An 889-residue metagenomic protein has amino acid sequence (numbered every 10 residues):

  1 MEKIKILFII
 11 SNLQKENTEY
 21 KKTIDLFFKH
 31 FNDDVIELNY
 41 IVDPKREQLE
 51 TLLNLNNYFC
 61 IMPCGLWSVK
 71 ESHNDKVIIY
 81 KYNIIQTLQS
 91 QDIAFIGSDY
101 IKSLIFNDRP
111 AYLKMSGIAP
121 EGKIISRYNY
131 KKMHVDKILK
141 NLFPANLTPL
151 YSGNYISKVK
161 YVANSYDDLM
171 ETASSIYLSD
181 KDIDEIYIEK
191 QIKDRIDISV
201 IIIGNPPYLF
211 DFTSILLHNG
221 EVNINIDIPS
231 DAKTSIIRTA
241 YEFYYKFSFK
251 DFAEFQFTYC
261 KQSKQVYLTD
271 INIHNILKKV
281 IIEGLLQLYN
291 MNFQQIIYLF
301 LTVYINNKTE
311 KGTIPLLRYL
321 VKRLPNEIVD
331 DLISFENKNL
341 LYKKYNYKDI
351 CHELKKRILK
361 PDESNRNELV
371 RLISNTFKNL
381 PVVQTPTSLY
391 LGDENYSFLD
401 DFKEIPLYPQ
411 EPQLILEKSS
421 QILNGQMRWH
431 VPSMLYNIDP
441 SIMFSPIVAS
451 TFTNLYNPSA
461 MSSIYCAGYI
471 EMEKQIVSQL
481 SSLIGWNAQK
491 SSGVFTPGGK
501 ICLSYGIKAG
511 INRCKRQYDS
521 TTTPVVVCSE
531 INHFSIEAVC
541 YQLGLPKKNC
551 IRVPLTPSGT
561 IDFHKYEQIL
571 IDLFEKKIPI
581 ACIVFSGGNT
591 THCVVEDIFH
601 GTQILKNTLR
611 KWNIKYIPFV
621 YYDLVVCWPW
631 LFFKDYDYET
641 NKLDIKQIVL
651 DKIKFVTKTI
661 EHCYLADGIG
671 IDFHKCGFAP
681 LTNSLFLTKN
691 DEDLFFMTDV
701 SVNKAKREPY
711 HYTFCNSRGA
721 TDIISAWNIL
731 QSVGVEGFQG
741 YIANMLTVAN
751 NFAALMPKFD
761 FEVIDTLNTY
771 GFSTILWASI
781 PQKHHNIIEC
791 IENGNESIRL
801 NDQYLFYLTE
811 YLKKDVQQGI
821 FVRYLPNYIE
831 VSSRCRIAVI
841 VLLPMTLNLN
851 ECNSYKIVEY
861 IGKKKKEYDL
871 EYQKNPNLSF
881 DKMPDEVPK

Functional and structural regions predicted by a protein language model:
E2-I10, Y100-D194: Active-site nucleotide/adenylate-binding loops and adjacent lid/helix of ATP-dependent enzymes
K22, L26, H30, D34-M133 (+1 more regions): Conserved N-proximal alpha/beta basic substrate-recognition cap immediately N-terminal to, or forming the N-lobe
N164-D231, K261, V266-Y267, G668: Phosphate-binding site of ATP-dependent enzymes
P229-E327: ATP-dependent carboxylate activation and anion-phosphoryl transfer catalytic cores that bind Mg-ATP to form
V321-Q489, Y811-Y828, S833-C852, K856-I861 (+1 more regions): N-terminal entrance/gating region of PLP-dependent enzymes' catalytic architecture
C502, K508-D691: Conserved PLP-enzyme active-site core in the AAT-like
N589, N641-T769, A778-K783, L847 (+1 more regions): Active-site C-terminal subdomain of aminotransferase-like
V763-V816, R836, L843-P844, N850: Conserved PLP-binding catalytic core of the aspartate aminotransferase-like
